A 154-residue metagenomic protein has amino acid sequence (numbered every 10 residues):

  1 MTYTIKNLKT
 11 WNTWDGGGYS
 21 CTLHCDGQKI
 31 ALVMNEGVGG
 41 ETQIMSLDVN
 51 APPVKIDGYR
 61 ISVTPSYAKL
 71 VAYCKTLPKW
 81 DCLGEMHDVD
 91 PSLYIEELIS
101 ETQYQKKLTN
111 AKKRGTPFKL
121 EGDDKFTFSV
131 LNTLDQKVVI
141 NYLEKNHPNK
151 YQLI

Functional and structural regions predicted by a protein language model:
M1-I154: Terminal leader/tail segments of proteins
